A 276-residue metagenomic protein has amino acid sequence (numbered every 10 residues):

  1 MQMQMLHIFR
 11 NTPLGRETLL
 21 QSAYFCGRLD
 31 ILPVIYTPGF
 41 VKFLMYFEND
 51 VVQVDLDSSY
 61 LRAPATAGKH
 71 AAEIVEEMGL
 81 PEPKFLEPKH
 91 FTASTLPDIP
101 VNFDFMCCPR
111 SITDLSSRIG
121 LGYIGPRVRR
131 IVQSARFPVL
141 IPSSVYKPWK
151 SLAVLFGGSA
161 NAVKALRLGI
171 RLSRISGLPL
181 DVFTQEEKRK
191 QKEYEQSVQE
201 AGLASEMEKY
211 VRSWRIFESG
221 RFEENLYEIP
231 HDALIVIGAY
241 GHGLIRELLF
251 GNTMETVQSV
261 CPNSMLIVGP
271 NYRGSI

Functional and structural regions predicted by a protein language model:
M1-V54, S134, K147-I216, L234 (+1 more regions): Small/aliphatic-rich secondary-structure junction motif
T37, R110, T184, A239-Y240 (+1 more regions): Short secondary-structure boundary segments
V54-T66: A short acidic, glycine-rich active-site loop that binds or catalyzes chemistry on phosphate/adenosine moieties
E73-C108, M207-L248, N263, N271-I276: Structural beta-alpha unit
E87-S143: Hydrophobic alpha-helical segments and helix pairs
G122-R127, E195-E200, L249-M254: Charged helix-capping and loop-helix junction motifs
L140-P148, M265-S275: Ser/Thr/Gly-rich flexible loops in soluble cytosolic domains mediating phosphotransfer, phosphorylation
